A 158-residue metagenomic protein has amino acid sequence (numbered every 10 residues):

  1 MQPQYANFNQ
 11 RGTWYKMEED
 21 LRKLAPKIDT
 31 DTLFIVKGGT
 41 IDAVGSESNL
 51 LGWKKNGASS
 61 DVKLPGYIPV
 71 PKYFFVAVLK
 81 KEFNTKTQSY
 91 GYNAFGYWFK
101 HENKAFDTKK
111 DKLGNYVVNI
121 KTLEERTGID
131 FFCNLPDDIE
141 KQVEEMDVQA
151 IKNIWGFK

Functional and structural regions predicted by a protein language model:
M1-K158: Domain-level detector of nuclease and nuclease-like folds in predominantly extracellular/periplasmic contexts
